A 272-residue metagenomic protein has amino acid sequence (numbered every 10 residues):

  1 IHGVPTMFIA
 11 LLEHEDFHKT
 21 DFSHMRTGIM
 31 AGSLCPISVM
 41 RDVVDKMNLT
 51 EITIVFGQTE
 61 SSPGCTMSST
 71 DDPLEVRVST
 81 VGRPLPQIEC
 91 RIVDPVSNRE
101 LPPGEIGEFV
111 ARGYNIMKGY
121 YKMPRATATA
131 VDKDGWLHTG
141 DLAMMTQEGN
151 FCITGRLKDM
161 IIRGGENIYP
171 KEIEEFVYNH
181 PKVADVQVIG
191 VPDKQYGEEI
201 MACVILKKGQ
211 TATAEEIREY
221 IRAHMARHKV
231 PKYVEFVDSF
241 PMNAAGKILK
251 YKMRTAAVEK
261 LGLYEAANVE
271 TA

Functional and structural regions predicted by a protein language model:
I1-G3, L12-V76, E89: Gly/Ser/Thr-rich phosphate-binding loop
I1-V4, H14, E108, G113 (+6 more regions): AMP-binding/adenylate-forming catalytic core of the ANL superfamily
I9, R41, S79, R125 (+3 more regions): Active-site phosphate/pyrophosphate- and oxyanion-stabilizing loops and adjacent acidic/basic residues in soluble
G32, G57, G82, D141 (+1 more regions): Active-site glycine-centered loops adjacent to acidic/histidine catalytic or metal-binding residues that shape
L34, S68, L74-K122, A130: Adenylate-forming AMP-binding core of the ANL superfamily, especially NRPS adenylation
I52-E60, V81-P84, I189-P192, E235: Beta-strand->loop->alpha-helix junctions that form or flank phosphate-binding loops in nucleotide-handling enzymes
P63-C65, P86-I88, G107, E198-I200 (+2 more regions): Change "...and in nucleic-acid phosphodiester-cleaving endonucleases..." to "...and in nucleic-acid processing enzymes
T255-A272: Acidic/polar alpha-helix N-cap and adjacent early helical turns within long charge-rich amphipathic helices/linkers
